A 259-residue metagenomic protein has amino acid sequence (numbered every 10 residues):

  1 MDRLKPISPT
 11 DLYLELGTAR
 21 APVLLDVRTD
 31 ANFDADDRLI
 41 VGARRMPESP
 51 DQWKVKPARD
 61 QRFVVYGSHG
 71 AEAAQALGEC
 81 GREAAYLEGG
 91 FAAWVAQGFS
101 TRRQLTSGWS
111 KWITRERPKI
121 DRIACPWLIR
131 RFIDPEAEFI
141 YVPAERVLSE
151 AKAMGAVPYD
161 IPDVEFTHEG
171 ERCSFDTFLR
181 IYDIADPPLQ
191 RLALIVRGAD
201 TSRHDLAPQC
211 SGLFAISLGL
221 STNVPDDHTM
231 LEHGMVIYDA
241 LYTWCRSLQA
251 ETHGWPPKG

Functional and structural regions predicted by a protein language model:
M1-R38, F99-C125, R131, G254-K258: Flexible, polar/low-complexity N-terminal or interdomain linker segments that lie immediately upstream of folded
I7-Y13, A43-Q52, F139-A144: A short, well-structured beta->alpha microelement
P22, F63, A84-A85, A137-F139: Hydrophobic anchor at the start of a short beta-strand that flanks the dinucleotide cofactor-binding loop
V27-N32, S49, P143-V147: Short, polar loop motifs at secondary-structure junctions
P50, K54-A92: Catalytic cysteine-centered active loop of the rhodanese-like fold, especially the PTP/DSP P-loop
L87-L105: Short, structured interface segments
S107-K119, A124-P257: Extended, well-folded catalytic/binding cores that form a central cleft or groove in large enzyme and scaffold domains
